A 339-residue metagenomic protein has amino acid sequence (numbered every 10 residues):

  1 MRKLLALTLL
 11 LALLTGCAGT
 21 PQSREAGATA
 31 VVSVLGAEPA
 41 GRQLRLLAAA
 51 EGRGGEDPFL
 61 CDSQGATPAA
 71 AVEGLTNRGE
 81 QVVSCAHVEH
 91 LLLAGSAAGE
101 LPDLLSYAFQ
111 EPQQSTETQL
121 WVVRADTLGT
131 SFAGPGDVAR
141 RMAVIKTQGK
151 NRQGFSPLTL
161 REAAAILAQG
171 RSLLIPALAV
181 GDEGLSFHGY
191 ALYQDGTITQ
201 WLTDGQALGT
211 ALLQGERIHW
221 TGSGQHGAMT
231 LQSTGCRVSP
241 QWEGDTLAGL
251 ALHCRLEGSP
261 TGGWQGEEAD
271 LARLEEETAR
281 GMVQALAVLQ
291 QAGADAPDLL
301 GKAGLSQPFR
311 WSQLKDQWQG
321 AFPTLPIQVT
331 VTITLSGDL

Functional and structural regions predicted by a protein language model:
R2-L339: Membrane-proximal alpha-helical signals and transmembrane carboxylates
